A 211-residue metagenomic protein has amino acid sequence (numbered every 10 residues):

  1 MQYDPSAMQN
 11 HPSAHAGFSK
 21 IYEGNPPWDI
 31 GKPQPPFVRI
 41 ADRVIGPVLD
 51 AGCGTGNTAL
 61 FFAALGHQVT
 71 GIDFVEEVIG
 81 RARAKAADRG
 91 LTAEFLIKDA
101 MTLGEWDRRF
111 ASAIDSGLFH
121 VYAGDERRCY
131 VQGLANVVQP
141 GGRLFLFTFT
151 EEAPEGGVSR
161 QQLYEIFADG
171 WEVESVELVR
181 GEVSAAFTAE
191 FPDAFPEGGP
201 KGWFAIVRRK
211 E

Functional and structural regions predicted by a protein language model:
Q2-L49, T55-R89, A93-E105, Y122-V137 (+1 more regions): Class I (Rossmann-like) S-adenosyl-L-methionine-dependent methyltransferase catalytic domain, capturing the SAM-binding
E105-A113: A short acidic, Gly/Pro-enriched loop at the edge of an enzyme's catalytic core that lines a small-molecule cofactor
G117-V121: Short catalytic micro-motifs in class I SAM-dependent methyltransferases
